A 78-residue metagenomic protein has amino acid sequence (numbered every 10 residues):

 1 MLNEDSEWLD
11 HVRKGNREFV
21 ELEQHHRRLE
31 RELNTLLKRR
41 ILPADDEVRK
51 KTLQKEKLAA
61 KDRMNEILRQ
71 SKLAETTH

Functional and structural regions predicted by a protein language model:
M1-H78: Extended, charge-rich alpha-helical interface modules
